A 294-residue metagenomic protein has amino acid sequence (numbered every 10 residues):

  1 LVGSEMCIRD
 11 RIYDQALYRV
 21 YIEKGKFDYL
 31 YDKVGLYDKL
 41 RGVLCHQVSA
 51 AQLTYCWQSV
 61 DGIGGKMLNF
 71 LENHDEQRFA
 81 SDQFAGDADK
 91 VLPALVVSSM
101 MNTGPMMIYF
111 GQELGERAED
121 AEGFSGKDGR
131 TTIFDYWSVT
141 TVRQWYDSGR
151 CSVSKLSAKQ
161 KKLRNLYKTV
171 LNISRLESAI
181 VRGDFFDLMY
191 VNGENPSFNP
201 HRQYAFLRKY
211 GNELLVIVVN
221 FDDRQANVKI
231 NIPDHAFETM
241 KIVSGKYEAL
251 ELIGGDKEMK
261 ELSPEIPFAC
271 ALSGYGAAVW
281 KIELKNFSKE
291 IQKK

Functional and structural regions predicted by a protein language model:
L1-I8: Short, small-residue-biased leader/transition segments that mark boundaries at the very start of proteins
R9-A16, M189, G193: Short, surface-exposed recognition loops and adjoining beta-strand edges that mediate ligand/DNA contacts, enriched
R9-Y13, K241-I253: A generic structural motif
R11-I12, A16-G65: Glycan-processing catalytic domains of CAZymes
I12-D14, E72-D75, W137, Y210 (+4 more regions): Short, flexible loop/turn elements at secondary-structure junctions
D38, G42, A51-T54, D61-N73 (+2 more regions): Loop/helix patches that line or flank the sugar-binding groove of alpha-linked glycan CAZymes
K246-P267: Solvent-exposed beta-strand/loop surfaces of large extracellular or lumenal domains
K260-K294: C-terminal beta-strand-rich structural cap/linker in extracellular carbohydrate-active enzymes
